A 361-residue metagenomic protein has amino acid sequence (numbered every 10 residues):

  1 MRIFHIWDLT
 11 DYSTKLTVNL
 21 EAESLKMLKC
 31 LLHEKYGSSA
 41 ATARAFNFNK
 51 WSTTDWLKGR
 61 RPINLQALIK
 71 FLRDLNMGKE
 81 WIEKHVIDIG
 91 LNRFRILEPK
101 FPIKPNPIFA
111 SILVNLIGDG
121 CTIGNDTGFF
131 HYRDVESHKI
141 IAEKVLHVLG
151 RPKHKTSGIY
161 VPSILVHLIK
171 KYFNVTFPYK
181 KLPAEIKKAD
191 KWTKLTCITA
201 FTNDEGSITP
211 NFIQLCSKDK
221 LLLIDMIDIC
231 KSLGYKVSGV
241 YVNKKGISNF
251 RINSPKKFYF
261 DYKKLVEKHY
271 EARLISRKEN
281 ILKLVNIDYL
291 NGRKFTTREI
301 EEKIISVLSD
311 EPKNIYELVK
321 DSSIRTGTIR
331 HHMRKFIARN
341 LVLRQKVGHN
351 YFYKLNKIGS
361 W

Functional and structural regions predicted by a protein language model:
M1-W361: Internal intein/HINT superfamily modules and their associated LAGLIDADG
